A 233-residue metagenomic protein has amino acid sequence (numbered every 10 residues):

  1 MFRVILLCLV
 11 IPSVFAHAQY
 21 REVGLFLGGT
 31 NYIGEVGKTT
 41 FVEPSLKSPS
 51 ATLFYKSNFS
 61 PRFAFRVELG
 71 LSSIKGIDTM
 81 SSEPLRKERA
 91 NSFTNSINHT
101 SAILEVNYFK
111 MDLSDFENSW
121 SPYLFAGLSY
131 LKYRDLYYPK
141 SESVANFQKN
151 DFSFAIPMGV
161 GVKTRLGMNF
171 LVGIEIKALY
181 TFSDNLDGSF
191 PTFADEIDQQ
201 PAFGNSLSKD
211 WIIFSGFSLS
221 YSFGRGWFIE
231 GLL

Functional and structural regions predicted by a protein language model:
H17-K56, G216-G226: Short glycine/proline- and aromatic-enriched beta-strand/turn motifs that initiate or cap beta-hairpins
H17-Y20, P61-R62, K110-S121, L166-N169 (+1 more regions): Short loop/turn motifs that connect adjacent beta-strands in outer-membrane beta-barrel proteins
Q19, S45-P49, S96-T100, W120 (+2 more regions): Residues that define the transmembrane beta-barrel architecture of outer-membrane proteins
L25, G29, L53-S57, A102-V106 (+4 more regions): Residues on the lipid-exposed face of transmembrane beta-strands in outer-membrane beta-barrel proteins
E35-F41, L85-T94, S143-Q148, A202-N205: Extracellular loop and loop/strand-boundary signature of outer-membrane beta-barrel proteins
E35-T40, D78-P84, D115-E117, D135-S143 (+1 more regions): Outer-membrane beta-barrel translocator domains and adjoining extracellular loop/strand segments of Gram-negative
P61-Y138, F223: Gram-negative (and chloroplast) outer-membrane scaffold detector with strong preference for beta-barrel transmembrane
G167-L233: Predominantly the C-terminal beta-signal and adjacent terminal strand-loop region of outer-membrane beta-barrel
